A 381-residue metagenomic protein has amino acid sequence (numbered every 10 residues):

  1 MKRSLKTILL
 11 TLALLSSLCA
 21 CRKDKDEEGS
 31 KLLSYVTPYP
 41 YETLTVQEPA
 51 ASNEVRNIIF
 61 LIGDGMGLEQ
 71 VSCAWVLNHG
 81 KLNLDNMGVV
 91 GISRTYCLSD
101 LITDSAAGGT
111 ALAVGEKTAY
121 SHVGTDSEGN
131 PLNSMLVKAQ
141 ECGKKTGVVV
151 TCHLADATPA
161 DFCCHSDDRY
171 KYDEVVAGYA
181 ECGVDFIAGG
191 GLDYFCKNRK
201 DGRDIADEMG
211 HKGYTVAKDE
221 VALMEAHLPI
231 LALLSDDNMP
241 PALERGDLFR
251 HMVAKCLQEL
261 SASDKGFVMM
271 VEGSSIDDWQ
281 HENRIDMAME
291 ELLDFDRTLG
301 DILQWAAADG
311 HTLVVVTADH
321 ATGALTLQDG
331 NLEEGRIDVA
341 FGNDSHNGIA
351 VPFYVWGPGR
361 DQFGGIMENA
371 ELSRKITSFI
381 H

Functional and structural regions predicted by a protein language model:
M1-L9: Bacterial N-terminal signal peptides that target proteins for export
S17-A20: C-terminal motif of bacterial Sec signal peptides marking the signal peptidase cleavage site
D24-G190, F195-N198, I205-V216, E220-V221 (+1 more regions): N-terminal catalytic scaffold of extracellular/periplasmic and nuclease hydrolases that process anionic headgroups
F60, A232-L234, V268-E272, V315: Structural motif
L68, L293-L332: Metal-dependent active-site segment of extracytoplasmic phospho-/sulfohydrolases and closely related
L112-Y120, L231-P241, D277-E282, Y354-W356: Gly-rich Lys/Arg/Thr-decorated short loops/hinges at beta-loop-alpha junctions or inter-strand turns that position
A157-C163, D236-M239, V253-L257, S261-G266 (+1 more regions): Active-site His/acidic residue clusters
Y214-A217, G246-S261: A Trp-anchored, charged/polar loop motif used as the substrate-binding/catalytic surface of acyl/ester-handling
